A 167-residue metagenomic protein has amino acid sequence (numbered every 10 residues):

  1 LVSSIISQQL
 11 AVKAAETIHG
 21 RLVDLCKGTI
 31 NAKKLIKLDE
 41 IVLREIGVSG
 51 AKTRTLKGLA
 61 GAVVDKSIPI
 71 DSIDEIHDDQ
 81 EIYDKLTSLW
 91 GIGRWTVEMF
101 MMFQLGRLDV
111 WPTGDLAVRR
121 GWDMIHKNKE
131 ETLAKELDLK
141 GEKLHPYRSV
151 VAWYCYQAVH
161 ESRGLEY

Functional and structural regions predicted by a protein language model:
L1-S7: Alpha-helical scaffold segments that form or flank carboxylate-/histidine-based iron centers
V2, L56-L59, W122: Buried hydrophobic packing segments
I5, R21, K85, G121 (+1 more regions): Generic structural signal for isolated residues within well-ordered alpha-helices
L10-A11, A15-S88, K143-H145: Alpha-helical ds-nucleic-acid-binding substructure associated with the helix-hairpin-helix region of base-excision DNA
S67, D79-Q80, R94-Y167: C-terminal accessory module of base-excision DNA glycosylases/AP lyases that mediates lesion recognition and DNA
